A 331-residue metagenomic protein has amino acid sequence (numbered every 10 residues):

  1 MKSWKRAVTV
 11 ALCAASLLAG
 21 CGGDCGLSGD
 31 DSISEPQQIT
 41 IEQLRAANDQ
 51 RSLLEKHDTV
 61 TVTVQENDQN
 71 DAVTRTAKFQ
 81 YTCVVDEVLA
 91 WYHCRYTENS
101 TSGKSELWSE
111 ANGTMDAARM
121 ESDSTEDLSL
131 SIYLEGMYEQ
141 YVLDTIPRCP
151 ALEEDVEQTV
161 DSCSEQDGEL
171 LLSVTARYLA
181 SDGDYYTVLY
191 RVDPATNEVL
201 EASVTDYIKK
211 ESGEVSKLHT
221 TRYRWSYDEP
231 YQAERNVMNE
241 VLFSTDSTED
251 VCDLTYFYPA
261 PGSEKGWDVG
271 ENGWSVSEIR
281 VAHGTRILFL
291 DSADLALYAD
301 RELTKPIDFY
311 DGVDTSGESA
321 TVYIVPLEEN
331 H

Functional and structural regions predicted by a protein language model:
M1-V8: Bacterial N-terminal signal peptides that target proteins for export
A11-A19: Bacterial N-terminal signal peptides
L18-L89, C163, R235-E249: N-terminal leader/targeting segments and the immediate start of mature chains
C25-I33, T196-F257, P261, K265: Non-transmembrane domains of secretory- and envelope-associated proteins
K78-D144: An acidic-aromatic
I132-T205: Extended beta-strand-rich segments in extracellular/periplasmic secretory proteins, especially within noncatalytic
T285-P306: Surface-exposed interfaces of beta-sheet-rich extracellular modules
D314-N330: Conserved "repeat-terminator" motif of extracellular CCP/Sushi domains
